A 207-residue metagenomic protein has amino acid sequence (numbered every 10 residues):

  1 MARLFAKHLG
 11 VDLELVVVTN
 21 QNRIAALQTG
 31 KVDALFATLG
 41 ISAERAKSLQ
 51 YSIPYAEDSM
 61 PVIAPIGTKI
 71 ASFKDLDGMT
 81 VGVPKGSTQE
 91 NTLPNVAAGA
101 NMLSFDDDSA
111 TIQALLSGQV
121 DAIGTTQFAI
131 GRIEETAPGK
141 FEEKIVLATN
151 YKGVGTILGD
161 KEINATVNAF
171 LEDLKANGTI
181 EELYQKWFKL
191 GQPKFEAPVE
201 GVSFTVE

Functional and structural regions predicted by a protein language model:
A2-V11, Q89-D106, E134-P138, K189: Ligand-binding cleft/hinge of the Venus flytrap
R3, D12-D75: Acidic, polar ligand-binding/catalytic clefts
F5, L27-Q28, L76, L115-L116 (+1 more regions): Hydrophobic residues within well-ordered alpha-helices
E14-A25, T88, L103-Q113, S117 (+1 more regions): Short helix-initiation/N-cap motifs at beta->coil->alpha
T38-K47, N95, L116-A148, W187: A ligand-binding cleft/hinge motif common to bilobed small-molecule-binding domains
A56-A64, G131-E172, L190-E207: Periplasmic-binding protein-like
F73-S87: Short loop->beta-strand "edge-of-pocket" segments that line small-molecule binding or catalytic clefts across diverse
Q89, P94, L171-F188: Periplasmic-binding protein-like
